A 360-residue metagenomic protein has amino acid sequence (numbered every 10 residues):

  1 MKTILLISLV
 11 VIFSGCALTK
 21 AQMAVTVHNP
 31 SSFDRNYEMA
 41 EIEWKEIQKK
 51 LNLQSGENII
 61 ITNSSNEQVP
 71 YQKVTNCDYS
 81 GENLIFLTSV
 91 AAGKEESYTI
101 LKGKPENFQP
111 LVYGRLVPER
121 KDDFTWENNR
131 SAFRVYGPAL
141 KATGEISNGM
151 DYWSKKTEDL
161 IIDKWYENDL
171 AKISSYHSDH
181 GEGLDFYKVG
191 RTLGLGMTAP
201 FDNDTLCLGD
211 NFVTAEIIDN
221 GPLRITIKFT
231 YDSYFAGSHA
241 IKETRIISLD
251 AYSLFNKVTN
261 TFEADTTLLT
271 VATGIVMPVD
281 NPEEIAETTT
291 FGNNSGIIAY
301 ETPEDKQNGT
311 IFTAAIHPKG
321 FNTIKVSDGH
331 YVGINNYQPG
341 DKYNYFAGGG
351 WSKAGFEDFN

Functional and structural regions predicted by a protein language model:
M1-V25: Bacterial Sec-dependent N-terminal signal peptides
A21-G114: Alpha-mannosidase-like glycoside hydrolase catalytic domains involved in N-glycan trimming, generalizing to other
V25-N29, R130, R245, N256-E263: Short, well-ordered beta-strand segments enriched in hydrophobic/aromatic residues
Q54-N83, F235, V279-I298, A314-F321: Solvent-exposed beta-strand/loop surfaces of large extracellular or lumenal domains
E82-V90, T313-N360: Beta-strand-rich recognition/accessory modules
T99, K104-T205: Solvent-exposed N-terminal domain segments of exported/luminal and surface proteins
K172-A251: Extended, loop-rich substrate-binding clefts of extracytoplasmic carbohydrate-active enzymes
E243, L254-T288: Acidic (Asp/Glu-rich), glycine- and aromatic
